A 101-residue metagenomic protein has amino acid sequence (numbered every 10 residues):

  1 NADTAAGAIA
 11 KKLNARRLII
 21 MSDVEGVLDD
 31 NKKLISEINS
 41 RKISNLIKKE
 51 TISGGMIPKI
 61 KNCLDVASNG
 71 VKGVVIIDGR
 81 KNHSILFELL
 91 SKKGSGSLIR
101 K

Functional and structural regions predicted by a protein language model:
N1-K101: C-terminal catalytic "cap/lid" subdomain
